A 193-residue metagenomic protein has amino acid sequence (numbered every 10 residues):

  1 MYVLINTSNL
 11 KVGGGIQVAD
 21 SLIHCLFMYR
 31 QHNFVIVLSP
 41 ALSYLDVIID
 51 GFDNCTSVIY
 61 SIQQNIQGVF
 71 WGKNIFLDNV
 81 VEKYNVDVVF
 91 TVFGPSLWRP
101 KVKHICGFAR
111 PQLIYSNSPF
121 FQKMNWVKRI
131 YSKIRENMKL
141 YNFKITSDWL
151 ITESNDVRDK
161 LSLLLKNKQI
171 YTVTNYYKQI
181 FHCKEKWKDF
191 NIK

Functional and structural regions predicted by a protein language model:
M1-Y2, C183-K193: Nucleotide-sugar donor-binding and catalytic loop/hinge architecture of NDP-sugar-dependent glycosyltransferases
L4, A19, Y29-P95: Active-site donor-binding segments of glycosyltransferases and PAPS-dependent sulfotransferases
N6-D20: A short, glycine/small-residue-rich beta-strand->loop->alpha-helix junction that serves as a flexible
G14, L26, L77, F108-A109 (+1 more regions): Generic structural signal for small/hydrophobic residues in well-ordered secondary structure, especially within
G15-A19, V37-S39, F90-V92, R135 (+2 more regions): Replace "coordinates the UDP/GDP/TDP-sugar" with "coordinates nucleotide-activated sugar donors
N79, K128-L150: Membrane-proximal helix-turn-helix segments that form the acceptor-binding/catalytic region of lipid-linked
C106-K133: Acceptor-binding helix/loop patch of EC 2.4 sugar-transfer enzymes, predominantly nucleotide-sugar-dependent
I145-K184: Donor nucleotide-sugar binding/catalytic pocket of nucleotide-sugar-dependent glycosyltransferases
